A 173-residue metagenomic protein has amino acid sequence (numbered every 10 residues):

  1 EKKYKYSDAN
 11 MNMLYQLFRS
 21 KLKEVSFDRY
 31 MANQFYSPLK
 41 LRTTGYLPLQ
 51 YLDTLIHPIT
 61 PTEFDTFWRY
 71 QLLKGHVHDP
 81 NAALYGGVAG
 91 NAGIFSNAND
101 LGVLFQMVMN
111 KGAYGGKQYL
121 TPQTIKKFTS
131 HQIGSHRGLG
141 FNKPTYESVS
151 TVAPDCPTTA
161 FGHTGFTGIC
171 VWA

Functional and structural regions predicted by a protein language model:
E1-T159: Short, surface-exposed loop or secondary-structure junction motifs that flank catalytic or metal-binding residues
S135, G165-T167: Short acidic/glycine-enriched loop/turn segments that link adjacent beta-strands
A160, T167-A173: Short, surface-exposed beta-strand/loop micro-motifs that present aromatic residues
